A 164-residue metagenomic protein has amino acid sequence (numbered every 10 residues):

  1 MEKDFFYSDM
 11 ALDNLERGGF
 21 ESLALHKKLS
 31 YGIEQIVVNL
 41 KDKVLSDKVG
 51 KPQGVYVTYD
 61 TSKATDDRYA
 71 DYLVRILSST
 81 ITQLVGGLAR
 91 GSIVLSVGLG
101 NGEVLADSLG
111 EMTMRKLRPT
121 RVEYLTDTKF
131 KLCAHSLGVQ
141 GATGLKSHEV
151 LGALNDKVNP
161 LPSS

Functional and structural regions predicted by a protein language model:
M1-Q53: N-terminal amphipathic/basic leader segments beginning at the initiator methionine
T61-D67, D71, R75-S163: Conserved mixed alpha/beta catalytic, RNA-binding, or beta-rich assembly cores of soluble enzyme, regulatory
